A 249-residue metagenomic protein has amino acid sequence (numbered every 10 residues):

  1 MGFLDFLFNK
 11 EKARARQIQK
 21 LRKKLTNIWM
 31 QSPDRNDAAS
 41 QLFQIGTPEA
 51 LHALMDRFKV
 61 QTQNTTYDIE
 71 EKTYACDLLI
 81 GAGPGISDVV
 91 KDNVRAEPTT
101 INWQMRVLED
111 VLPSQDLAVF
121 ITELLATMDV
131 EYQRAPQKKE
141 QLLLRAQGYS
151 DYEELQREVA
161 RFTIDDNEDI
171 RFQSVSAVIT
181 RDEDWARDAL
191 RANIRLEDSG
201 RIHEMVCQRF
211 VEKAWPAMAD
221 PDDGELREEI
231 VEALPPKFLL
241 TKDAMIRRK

Functional and structural regions predicted by a protein language model:
M1-D37, Q41, M55-K249: Long, helix-rich interaction regions
L42-G46: Hydrophobic/aromatic side-chain positions at a characteristic register within alpha-helices of tetratricopeptide repeats
